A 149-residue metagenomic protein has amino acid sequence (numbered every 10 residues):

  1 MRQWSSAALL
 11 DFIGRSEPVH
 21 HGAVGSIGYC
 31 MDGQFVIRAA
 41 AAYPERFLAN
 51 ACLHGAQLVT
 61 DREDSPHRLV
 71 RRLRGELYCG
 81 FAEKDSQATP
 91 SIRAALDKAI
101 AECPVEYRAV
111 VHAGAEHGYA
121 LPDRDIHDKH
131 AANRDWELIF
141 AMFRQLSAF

Functional and structural regions predicted by a protein language model:
M1-F149: N-terminal cap/leader regions of alpha/beta-hydrolase-fold enzymes, predominantly small-molecule hydrolases
